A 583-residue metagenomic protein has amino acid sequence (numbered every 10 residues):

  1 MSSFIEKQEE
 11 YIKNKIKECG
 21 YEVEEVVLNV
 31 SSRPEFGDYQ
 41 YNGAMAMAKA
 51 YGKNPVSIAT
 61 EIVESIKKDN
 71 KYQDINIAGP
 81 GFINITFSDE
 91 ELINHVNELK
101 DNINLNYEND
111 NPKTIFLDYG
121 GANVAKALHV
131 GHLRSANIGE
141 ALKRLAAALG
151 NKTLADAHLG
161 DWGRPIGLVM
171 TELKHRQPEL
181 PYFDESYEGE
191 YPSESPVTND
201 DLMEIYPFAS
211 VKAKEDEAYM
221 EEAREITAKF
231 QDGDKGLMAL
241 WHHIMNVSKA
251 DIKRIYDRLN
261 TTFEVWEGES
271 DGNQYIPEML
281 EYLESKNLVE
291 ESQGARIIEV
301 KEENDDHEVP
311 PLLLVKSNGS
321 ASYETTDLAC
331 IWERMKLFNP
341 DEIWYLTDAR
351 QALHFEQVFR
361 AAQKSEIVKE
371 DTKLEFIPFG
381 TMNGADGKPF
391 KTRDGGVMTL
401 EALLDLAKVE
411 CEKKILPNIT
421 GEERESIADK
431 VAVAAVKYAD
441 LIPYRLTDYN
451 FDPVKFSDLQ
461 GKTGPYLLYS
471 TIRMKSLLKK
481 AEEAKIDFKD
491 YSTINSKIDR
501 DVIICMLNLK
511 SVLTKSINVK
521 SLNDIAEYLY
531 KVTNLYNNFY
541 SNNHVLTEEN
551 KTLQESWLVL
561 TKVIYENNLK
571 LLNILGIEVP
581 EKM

Functional and structural regions predicted by a protein language model:
S2-I93, N109-M583: Non-catalytic interaction-recognition regions
N94-L99: Short, charged, solvent-exposed linker or helix-capping segments at domain edges/interfaces that act as flexible hinges
K100-D110: Flexible, low-complexity linker/hinge segments
